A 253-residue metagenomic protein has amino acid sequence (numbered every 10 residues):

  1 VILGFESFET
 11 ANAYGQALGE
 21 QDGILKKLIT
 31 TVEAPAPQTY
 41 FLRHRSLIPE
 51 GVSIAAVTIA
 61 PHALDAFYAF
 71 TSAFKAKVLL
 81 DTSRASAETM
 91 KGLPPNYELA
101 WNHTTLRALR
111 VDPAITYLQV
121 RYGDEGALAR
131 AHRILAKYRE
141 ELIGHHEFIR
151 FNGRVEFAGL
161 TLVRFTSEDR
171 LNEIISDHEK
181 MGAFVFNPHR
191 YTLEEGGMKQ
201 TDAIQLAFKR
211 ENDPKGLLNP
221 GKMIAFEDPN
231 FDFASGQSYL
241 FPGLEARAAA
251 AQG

Functional and structural regions predicted by a protein language model:
V1-T30, P37-L80: A conserved active-site cap/scaffold subdomain adjacent to cofactor or substrate pockets
E33-T39, H44-E50, T71-G253: Conserved glycine-rich FAD pyrophosphate-binding loop
